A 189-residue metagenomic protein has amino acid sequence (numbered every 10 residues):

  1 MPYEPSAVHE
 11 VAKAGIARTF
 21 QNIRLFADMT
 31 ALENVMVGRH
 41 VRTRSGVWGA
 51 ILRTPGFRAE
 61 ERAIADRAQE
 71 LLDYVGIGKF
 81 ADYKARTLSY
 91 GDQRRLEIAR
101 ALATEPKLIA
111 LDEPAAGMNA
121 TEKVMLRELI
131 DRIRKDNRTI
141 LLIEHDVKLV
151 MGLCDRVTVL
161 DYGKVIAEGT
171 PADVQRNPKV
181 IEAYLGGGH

Functional and structural regions predicted by a protein language model:
M1-H189: Glycine-rich phosphate-binding loops of nucleotide-dependent enzymes
